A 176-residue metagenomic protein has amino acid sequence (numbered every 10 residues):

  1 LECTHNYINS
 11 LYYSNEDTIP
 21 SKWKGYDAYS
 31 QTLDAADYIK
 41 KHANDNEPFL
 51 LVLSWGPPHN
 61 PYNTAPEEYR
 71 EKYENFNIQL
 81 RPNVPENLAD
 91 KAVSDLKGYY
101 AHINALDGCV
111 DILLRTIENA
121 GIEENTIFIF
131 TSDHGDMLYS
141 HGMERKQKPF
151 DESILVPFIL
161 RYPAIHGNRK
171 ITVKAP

Functional and structural regions predicted by a protein language model:
C3-Y29, A36-P176: Active-site-proximal cap/lid insertion segments
